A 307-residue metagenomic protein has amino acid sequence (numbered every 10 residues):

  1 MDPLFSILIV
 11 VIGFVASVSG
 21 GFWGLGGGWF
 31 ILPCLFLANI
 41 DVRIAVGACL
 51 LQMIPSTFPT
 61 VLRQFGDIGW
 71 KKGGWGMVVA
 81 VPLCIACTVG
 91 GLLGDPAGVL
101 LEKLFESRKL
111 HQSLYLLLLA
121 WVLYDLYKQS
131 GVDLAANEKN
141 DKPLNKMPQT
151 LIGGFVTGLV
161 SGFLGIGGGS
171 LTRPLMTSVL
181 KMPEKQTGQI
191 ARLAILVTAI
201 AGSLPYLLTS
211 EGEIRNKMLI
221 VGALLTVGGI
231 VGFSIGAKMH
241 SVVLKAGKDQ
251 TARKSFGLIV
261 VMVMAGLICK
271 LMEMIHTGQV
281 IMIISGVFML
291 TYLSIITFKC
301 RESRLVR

Functional and structural regions predicted by a protein language model:
M1-A16, F36-I44, R63-T157, G212-R307: Juxtamembrane transmembrane-helix boundary motif
A16, G20, T157-G162, A194 (+4 more regions): Hydrophobic transmembrane alpha-helices of secondary-active solute transporters
S17-V18, V61, G158-L159, V179 (+2 more regions): Alpha-helical transmembrane segments of multipass membrane proteins
V18-G28, S161-G169: Short helix-coil transition sites and intra-membrane helix breaks within transmembrane domains of multi-pass
G28, M53-Q64, G94, G98 (+2 more regions): Alpha-helical transmembrane segments and their lipid-water interface positions in multi-pass membrane proteins
I31-I44, L171-Q186: Interfacial segments of multi-pass membrane proteins
V46-S56, G188-A199, T226: Transmembrane helix-bundle signature of multi-pass membrane transporters/permeases
Y124, Q189-P205, L258-M262: Hydrophobic alpha-helical transmembrane segments of multi-pass integral membrane proteins, especially transporters
